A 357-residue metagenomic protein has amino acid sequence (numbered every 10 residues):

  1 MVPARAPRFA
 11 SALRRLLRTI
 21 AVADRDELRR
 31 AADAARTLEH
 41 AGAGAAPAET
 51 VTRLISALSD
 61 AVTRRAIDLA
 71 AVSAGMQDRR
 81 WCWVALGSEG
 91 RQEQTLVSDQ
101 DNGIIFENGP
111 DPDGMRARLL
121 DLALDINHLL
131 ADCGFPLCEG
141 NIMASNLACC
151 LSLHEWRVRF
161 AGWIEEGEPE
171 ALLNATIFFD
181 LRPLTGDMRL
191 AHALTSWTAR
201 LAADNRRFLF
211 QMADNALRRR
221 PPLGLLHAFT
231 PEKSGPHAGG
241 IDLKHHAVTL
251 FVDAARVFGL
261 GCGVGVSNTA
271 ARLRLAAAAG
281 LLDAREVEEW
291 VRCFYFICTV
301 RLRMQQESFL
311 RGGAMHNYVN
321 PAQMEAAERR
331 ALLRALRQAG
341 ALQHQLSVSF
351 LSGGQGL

Functional and structural regions predicted by a protein language model:
M1-A4: A glycine-centered beta-loop-beta connector
R8-T52, M324-Q343: Long, non-coiled-coil amphipathic alpha-helical linker/lever segments that couple catalytic cores to other domains
R30-G42, E49-R65, L69, S73-R80 (+3 more regions): Conserved catalytic core of two-metal-ion nucleotidyltransferases
T50, L54-A61, T95, G114-D121 (+10 more regions): Generic recognition of stable, solvent-exposed alpha-helical segments in well-folded globular domains
D78-R91, V97: … and, occasionally, acidic/histidine-rich disordered N-termini of signaling adaptors
R79-W81, S196-L357: Conserved nucleotidyltransferase catalytic core and NTase-mimicking acidic/glycine-rich helix/loop elements in nucleic
V84-L86, G103-E107, C138-G140: Generic beta-strand/beta-sheet core signal
R91-A117, V300: Catalytic metal-binding acidic patch
